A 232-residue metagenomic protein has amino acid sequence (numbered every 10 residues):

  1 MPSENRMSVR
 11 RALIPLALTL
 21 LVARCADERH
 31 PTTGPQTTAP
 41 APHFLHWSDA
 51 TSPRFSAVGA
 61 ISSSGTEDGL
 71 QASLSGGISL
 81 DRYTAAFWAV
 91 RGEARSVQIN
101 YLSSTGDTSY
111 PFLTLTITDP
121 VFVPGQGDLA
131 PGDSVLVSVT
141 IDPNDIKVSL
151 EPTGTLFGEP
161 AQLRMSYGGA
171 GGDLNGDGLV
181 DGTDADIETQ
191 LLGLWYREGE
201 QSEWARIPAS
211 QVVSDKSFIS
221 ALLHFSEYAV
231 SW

Functional and structural regions predicted by a protein language model:
M1-A23: Sec-dependent bacterial lipoprotein signal peptides
V22-T51, W232: Bacterial Sec-dependent N-terminal signal peptides
P42-Y110, D119-G199: Proteolytic processing hotspots in large secreted/extracellular or virion-associated proteins and select intracellular
T114, Q162-R164, I219: Beta-strand secondary-structure signal
G172, S202-E203, Y228: Eukaryotic short linear interaction motifs
E200-A209: Surface-exposed loop/edge segments in extracytoplasmic proteins
V212-D215: Short, solvent-exposed loop/turn segments in extracellular or other extracytoplasmic domains
S217-W232: C-terminal beta-strand-rich structural cap/linker in extracellular carbohydrate-active enzymes
